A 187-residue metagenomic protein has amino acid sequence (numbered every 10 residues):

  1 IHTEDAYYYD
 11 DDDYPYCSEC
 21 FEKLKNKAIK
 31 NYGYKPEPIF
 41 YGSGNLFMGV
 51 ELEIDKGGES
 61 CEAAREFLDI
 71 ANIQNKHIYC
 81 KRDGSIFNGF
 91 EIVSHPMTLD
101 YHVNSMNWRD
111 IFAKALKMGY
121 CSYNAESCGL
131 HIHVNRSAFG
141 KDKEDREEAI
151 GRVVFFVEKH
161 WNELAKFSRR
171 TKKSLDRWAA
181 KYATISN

Functional and structural regions predicted by a protein language model:
I1-A6, E22-K25: Short functional micro-motifs and their immediate structural scaffolds
E4-P15: Short linker/helix segments within small regulatory modules
Y8, S43-N45, Y123: Sterically constrained small-residue positions within well-ordered secondary structures of folded domains
Y14-G119: Terminal catalytic/cofactor-binding subdomain
G89, E147-N187: Aromatic/basic-lined ligand-recognition segments that form π-stacking hydrophobic pockets flanked by Lys/Arg to engage
G89-E91, Y123-F139: Histidine-centered divalent-metal-coordination microenvironment in nucleic-acid enzymes
T98-Y101, A125-E126, D142, N187: Intrinsic-disorder/low-complexity, polar/charged segments
R136-A149: GT-A fold catalytic core of metal-dependent nucleotide-sugar glycosyltransferases, centered on the diacidic
